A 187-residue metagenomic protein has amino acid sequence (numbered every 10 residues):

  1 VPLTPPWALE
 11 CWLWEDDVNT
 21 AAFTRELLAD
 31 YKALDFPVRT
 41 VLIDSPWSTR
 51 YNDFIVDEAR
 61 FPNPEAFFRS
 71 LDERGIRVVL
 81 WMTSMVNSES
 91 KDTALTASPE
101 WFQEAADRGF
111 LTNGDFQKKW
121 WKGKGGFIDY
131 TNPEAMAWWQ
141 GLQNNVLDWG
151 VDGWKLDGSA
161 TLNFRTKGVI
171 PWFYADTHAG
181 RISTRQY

Functional and structural regions predicted by a protein language model:
V1-R39, E65-S70, R77-V78, D152: Carbohydrate-recognition beta-sandwich/jelly-roll modules in extracellular/periplasmic carbohydrate-active proteins
P37-Y187: Aromatic- and carboxylate-enriched substrate-binding clefts and catalytic-loop regions of carbohydrate-active enzymes
